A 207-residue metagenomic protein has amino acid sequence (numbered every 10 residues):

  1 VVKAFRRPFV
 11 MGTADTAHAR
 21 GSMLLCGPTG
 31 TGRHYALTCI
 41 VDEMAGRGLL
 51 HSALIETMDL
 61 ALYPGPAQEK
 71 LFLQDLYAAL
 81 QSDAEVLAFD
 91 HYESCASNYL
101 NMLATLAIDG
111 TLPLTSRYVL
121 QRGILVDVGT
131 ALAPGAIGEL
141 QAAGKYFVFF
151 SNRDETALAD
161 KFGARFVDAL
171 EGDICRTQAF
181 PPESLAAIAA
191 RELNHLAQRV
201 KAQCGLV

Functional and structural regions predicted by a protein language model:
V1-G21: Pre-Walker A (pre-P-loop) alpha-helix and adjacent loop at the N terminus of AAA/AAA+ ATPase modules, a conserved
D15-A53: Walker A/P-loop
A19-G21, L114-N152, E171: AAA+/SF3 P-loop NTPase mechanochemical coupling elements
R20, L50-L54, D83-A84, D109-G110 (+3 more regions): Short glycine-/polar-rich loops that comprise or flank the Walker A/P-loop and associated switch/sensor motifs
T29-T31, E43, L62-G65, E93-A96 (+4 more regions): Conserved nucleotide-binding/hydrolysis micro-motifs of P-loop NTPases
L37, E69, L80-V126, L158-A169 (+1 more regions): Conserved AAA+/SF3 P-loop NTPase catalytic/coupling segment centered on the Walker-B
S52-D83: Short glycine-rich substrate-engagement loop in P-loop NTPases that contacts/grips substrate
L140-G144, D154-Q203: Conserved AAA+ ATPase core "coupling" helix
